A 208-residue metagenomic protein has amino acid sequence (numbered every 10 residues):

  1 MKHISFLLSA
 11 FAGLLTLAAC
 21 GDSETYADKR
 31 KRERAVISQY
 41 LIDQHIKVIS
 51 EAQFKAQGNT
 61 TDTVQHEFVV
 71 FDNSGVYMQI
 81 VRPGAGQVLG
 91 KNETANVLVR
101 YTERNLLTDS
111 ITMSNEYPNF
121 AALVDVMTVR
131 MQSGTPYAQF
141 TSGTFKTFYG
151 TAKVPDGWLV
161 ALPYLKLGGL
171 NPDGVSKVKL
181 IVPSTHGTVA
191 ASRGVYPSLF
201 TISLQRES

Functional and structural regions predicted by a protein language model:
M1-C20: Sec-dependent bacterial lipoprotein signal peptides
C20-S208: Cross-family detector of peptidyl-prolyl cis-trans isomerase
